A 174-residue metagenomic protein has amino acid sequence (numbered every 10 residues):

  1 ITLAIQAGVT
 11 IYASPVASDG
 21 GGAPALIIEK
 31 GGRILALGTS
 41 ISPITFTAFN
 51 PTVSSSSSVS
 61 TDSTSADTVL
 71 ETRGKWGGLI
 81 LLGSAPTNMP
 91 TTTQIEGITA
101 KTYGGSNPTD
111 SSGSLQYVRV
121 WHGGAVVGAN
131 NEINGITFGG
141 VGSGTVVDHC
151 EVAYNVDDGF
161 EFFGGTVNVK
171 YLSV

Functional and structural regions predicted by a protein language model:
I1-V174: Beta-strand/loop edge motif enriched in small/polar residues
